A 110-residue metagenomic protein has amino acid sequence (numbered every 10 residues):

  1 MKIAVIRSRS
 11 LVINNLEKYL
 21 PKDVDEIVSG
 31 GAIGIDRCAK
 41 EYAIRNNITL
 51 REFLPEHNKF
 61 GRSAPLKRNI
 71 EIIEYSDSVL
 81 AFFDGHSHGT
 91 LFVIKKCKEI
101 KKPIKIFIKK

Functional and structural regions predicted by a protein language model:
M1-K2: Residues that mark the start of a beta-strand
R7-E26, G30-K110: Acidic/glycine-enriched connector segments
